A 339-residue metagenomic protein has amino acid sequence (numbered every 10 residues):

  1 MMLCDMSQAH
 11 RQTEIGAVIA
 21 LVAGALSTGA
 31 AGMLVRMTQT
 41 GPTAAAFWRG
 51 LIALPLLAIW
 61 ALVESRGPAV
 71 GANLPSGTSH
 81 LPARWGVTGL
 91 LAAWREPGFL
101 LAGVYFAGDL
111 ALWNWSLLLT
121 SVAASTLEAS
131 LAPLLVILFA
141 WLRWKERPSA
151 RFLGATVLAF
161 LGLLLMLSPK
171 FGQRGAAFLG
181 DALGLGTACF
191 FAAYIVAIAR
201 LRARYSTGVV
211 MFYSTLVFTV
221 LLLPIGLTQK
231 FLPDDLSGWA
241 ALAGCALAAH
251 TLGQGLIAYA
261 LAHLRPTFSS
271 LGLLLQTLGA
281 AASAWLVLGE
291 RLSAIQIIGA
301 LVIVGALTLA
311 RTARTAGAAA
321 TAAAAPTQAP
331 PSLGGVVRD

Functional and structural regions predicted by a protein language model:
M1-A53, W60, L101-V104, L112 (+4 more regions): Glycine-/small-residue-enriched transmembrane alpha-helix faces in small-molecule transporters and effluxers
S7, G50, A61, P169 (+2 more regions): C-terminal-most transmembrane helix of multi-pass membrane proteins
A17-L21, R95-L101, P148-F160, G180-D181 (+1 more regions): Cytoplasmic-side transmembrane-helix entry/capping segments in multi-pass membrane proteins
A23, W48, L101, E128-A129 (+4 more regions): Hydrophobic core positions of alpha-helical segments in small-molecule transporters and transporter systems
L26-A30, L34-M37, W60, L100-W115 (+8 more regions): Hydrophobic alpha-helical transmembrane segments of multi-pass membrane transport proteins, especially secondary
T38, A45, R49, S116 (+7 more regions): Hydrophobic/aromatic residues within transmembrane alpha-helices of multi-pass small-molecule transporters
T40-G108, L135-F139, F190-A197, M211-Q229 (+3 more regions): Transmembrane alpha-helices of multi-pass small-molecule transport proteins
A61, F139, P148-K170, T187 (+3 more regions): Hydrophobic transmembrane alpha-helices of multi-pass small-molecule transport proteins
